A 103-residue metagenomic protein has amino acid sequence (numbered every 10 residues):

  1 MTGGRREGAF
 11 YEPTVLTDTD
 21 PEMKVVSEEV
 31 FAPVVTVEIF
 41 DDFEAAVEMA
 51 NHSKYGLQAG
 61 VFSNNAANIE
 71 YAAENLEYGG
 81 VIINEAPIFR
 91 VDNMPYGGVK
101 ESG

Functional and structural regions predicted by a protein language model:
G3-G4: Anionic-ligand binding region
E7-G103: Conserved C-terminal structural/oligomerization subdomain of aldehyde/semialdehyde dehydrogenase
